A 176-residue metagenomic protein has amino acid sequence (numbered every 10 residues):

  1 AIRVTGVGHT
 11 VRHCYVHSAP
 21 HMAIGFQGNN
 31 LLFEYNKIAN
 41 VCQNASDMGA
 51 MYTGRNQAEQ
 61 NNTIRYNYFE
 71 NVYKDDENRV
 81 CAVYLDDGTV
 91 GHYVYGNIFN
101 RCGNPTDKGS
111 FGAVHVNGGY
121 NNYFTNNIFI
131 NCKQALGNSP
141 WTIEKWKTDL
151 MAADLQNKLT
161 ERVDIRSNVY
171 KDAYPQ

Functional and structural regions predicted by a protein language model:
A1, D172-P175: Short, intrinsically disordered, charge-balanced linker/junction segments flanking boundaries in proteins
V4, P20-Q27, C42-G49, Y73-C81 (+2 more regions): Short glycine/acidic-rich loop motifs that flank beta-strands on beta-rich extracellular proteins
T5-H21, N30-Q43, E59-Y73, V90-G103 (+3 more regions): Right-handed parallel beta-helix
C81-V90: Extended hydrophobic secondary-structure segments
I143, K158-L159, Y174-Q176: Long, C-terminal catalytic modules of enzymes
